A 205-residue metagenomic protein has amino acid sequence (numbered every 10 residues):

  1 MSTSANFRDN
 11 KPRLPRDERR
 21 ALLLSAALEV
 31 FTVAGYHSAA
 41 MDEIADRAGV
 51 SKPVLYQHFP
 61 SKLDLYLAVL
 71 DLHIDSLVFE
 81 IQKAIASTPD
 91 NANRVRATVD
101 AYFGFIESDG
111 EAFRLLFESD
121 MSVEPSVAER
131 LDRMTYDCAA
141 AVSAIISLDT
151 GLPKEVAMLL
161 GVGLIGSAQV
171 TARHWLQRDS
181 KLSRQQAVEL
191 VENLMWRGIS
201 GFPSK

Functional and structural regions predicted by a protein language model:
M1-E18, P203-K205: N-terminal intrinsically disordered/low-complexity leader segments
K11, V69-A97, A140-I146: Amphipathic alpha-helical linker/stalk segments
R19, K62, V69, H73 (+7 more regions): Hydrophobic/aromatic residues within well-ordered alpha-helical segments
L22, A26, V30-D64, A68: Helix-turn-helix
A68, K83-S108, L160-L164, V188: Hydrophobic alpha-helical connector segments
D75-V78, P125-D149, M158-V162, V170 (+2 more regions): Amphipathic alpha-helical packing segments from all-alpha helical-bundle domains
A97, G104-A140, G151-L152, L159 (+3 more regions): Short secondary-structure transition hinges
G104-S108, A112, A144, G161-L182 (+1 more regions): Amphipathic C-terminal alpha-helical segment
